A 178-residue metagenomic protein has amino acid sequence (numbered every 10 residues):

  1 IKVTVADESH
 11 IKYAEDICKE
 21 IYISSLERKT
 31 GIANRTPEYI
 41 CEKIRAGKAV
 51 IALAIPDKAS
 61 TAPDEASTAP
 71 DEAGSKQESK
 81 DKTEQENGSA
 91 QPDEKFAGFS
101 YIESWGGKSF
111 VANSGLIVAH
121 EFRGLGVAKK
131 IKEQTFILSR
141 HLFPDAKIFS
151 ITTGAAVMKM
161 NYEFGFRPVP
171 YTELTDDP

Functional and structural regions predicted by a protein language model:
I1-D16: A short beta-loop-alpha structural element at the N-terminal edge of CoA-dependent acyl/N-acetyltransferase catalytic
C18-D57, P92-H120: A conserved beta-strand-loop-helix scaffold within acyl/acetyltransferase catalytic domains
P56-D93: Intrinsically disordered, low-complexity terminal tails and inter-domain linkers enriched for S/T/G/P/D/E
V118, G124-S139: Conserved acetyl-CoA-binding loop-helix of GNAT-fold acetyltransferases
S139-T153: Conserved GNAT acetyl-CoA-binding A-motif
I151, G165-P178: Conserved catalytic-core motifs of GNAT/GCN5-like acyltransferases
A156-K159, P178: Extended, composition-driven regions rather than compact fold-specific motifs
N161-E163: Conserved active-site tyrosine of GNAT-family acetyltransferases
